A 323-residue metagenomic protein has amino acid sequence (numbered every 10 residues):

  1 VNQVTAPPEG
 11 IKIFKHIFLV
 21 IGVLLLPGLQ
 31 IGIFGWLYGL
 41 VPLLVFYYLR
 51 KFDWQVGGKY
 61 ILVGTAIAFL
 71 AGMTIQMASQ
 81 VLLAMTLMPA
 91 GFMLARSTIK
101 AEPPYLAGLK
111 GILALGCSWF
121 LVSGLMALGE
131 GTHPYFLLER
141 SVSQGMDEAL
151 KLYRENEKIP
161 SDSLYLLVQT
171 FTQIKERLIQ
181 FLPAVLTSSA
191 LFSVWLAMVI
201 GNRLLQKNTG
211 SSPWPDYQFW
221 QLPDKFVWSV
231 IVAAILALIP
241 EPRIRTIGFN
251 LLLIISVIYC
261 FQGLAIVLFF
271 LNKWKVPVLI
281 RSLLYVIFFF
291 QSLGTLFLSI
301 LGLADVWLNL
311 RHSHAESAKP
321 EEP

Functional and structural regions predicted by a protein language model:
N2-V63, K275-L283: Hydrophobic transmembrane alpha-helices
V4-A6, E241-P323: Long, positively charged, glycine-interspersed low-complexity recognition regions
F14-I21, G58-L62, V81, M85 (+4 more regions): Hydrophobic alpha-helical transmembrane segments
F34-A95, G302-D305: Alpha-helical membrane segments and adjacent membrane-interface helices in multi-pass membrane proteins
L83-E130: Short helix-perturbing small/polar motifs within transmembrane alpha-helices
G124-L178: Membrane-interface interhelical loops and short interface/amphipathic helices in multi-pass inner-membrane
G129, I159-S212: Selected alpha-helical membrane-embedding segments in polytopic membrane proteins
L204-G263: Small-residue-rich helix-loop
